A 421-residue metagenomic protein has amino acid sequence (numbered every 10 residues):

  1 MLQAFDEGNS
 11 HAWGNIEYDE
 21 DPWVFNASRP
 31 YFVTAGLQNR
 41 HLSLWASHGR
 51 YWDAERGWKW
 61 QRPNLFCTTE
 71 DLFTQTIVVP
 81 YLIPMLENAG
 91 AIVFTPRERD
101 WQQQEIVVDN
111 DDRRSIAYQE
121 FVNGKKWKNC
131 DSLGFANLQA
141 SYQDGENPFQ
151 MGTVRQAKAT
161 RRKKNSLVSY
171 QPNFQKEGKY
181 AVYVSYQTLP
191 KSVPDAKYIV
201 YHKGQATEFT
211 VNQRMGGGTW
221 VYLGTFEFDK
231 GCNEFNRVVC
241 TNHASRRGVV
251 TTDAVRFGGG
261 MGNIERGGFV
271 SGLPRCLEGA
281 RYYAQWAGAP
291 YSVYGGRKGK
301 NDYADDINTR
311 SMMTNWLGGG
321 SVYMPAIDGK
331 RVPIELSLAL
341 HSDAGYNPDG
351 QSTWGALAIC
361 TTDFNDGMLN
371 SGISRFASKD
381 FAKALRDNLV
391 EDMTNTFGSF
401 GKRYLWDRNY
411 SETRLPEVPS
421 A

Functional and structural regions predicted by a protein language model:
M1-H48, W52-Q61, S245, T252-L273: Non-catalytic propeptide/linker segments at domain boundaries
A54-W58, V193-D195, P348-S352: Short, solvent-exposed loop/turn and secondary-structure capping segments
E55-F73, A356-L369: A solvent-exposed, charged loop/short amphipathic helix patch at secondary-structure junctions
L65-P84, L277-E278: Short catalytic helix/loop segments, enriched in acidic residues and glycine and frequently bearing histidine
P80, A89-K164, Y170-N173, Q187-K191 (+4 more regions): Active-site-proximal helix/loop segments of hydrolytic enzymes
G178-V184: A short tyrosine-centered beta-strand micro-motif
